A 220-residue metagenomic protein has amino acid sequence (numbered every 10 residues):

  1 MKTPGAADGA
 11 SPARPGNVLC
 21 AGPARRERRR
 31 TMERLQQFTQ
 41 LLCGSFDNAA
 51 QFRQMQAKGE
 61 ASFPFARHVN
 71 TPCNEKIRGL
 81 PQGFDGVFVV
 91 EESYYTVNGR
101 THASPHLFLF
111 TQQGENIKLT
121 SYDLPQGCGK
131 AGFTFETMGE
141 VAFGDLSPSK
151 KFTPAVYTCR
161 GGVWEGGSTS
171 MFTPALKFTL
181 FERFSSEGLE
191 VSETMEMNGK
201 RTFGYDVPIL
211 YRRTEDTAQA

Functional and structural regions predicted by a protein language model:
P4, L19, A24-T31: Short, Lys/Arg-enriched N-terminal segments with co-localized hydrophobic residues within the first ~10-30 amino acids
E27-L35, L189-E190, M197: Short, charged low-complexity linear motifs
T31-S45: N-terminal helix-cap/turn-to-beta initiation motif at the start of protein domains
L42, D47-A220: Soluble ligand-binding/transfer domains with enclosed cavities or grooves
